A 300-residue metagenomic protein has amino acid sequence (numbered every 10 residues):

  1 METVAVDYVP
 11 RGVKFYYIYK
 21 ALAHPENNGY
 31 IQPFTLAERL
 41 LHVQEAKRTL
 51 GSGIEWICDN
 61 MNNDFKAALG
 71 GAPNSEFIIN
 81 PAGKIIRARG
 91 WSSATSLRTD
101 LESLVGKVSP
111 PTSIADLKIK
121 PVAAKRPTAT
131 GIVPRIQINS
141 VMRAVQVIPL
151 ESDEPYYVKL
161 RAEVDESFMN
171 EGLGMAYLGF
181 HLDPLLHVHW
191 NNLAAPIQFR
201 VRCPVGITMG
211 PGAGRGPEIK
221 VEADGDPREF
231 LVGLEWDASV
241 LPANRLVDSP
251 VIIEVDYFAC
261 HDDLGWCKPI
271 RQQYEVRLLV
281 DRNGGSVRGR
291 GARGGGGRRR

Functional and structural regions predicted by a protein language model:
M1-L50, N62-F65: Structural microenvironment flanking redox-active thiols in thiol-disulfide oxidoreductases
V6-P10, R48-G51, K84, E102 (+1 more regions): Sec-exported extracytoplasmic/periplasmic mature domains
V13, N74, P184: Residue-level detector of short, conserved catalytic/binding motifs and their immediate flanks
K20-A21, A82, P204: Solvent-exposed coil/turn segments that connect beta secondary-structure elements in extracytoplasmic/periplasmic
N28-I31, G90, G265-W266: Short, solvent-exposed loop/turn segments at secondary-structure boundaries
L50-S52, C58-D100: Thiol/disulfide oxidoreductase modules built on the thioredoxin-like
L101-A123: Short, solvent-exposed cationic patches
D116-R300: Extracellular/lumen-exposed scaffold segments
